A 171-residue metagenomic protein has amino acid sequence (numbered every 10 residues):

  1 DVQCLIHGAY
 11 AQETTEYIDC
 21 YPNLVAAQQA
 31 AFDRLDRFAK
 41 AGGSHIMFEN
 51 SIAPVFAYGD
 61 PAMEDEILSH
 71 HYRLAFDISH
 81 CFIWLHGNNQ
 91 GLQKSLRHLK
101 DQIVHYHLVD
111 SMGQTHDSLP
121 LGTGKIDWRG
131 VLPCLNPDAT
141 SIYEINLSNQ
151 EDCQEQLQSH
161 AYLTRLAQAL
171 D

Functional and structural regions predicted by a protein language model:
D1-L74: Active-site acidic/histidine proton-transfer and metal-coordination neighborhood in alpha/beta enzyme cores
V2, A30, P61, D65-D171: Histidine-acidic metal/acid-base catalytic patches
